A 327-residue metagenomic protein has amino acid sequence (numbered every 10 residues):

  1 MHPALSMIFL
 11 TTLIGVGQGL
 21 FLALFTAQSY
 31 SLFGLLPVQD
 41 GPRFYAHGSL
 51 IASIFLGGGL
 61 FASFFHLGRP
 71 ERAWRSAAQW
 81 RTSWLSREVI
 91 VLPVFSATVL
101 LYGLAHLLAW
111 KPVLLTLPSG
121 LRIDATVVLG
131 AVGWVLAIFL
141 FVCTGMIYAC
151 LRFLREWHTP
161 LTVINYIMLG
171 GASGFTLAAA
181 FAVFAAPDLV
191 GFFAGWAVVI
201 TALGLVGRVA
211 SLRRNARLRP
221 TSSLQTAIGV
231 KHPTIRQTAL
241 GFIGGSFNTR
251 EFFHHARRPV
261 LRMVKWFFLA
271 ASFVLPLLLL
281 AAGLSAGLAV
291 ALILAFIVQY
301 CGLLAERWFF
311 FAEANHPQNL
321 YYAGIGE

Functional and structural regions predicted by a protein language model:
M1, R69-R72, G120: Juxtamembrane loop-helix boundary motifs flanking transmembrane segments in multi-pass membrane proteins
M1-G58, Y300, A312-E313: N-terminal signal-anchor module of multipass membrane proteins
T11-V16, L32, Q79-W84, V89-L303: Long, contiguous internal "core" modules enriched in hydrophobic/ aromatic residues
G34, L218-T221, E313-L320: Structured alpha-helical bundle/scaffold domains in large eukaryotic membrane-trafficking regulators
P37-V38, P42-T98: Membrane helical hairpin/interfacial module
A73-R75, G283, A314: Short hydrophobic alpha-helical segments that form membrane-spanning helices or hydrophobic packing faces of helical
A291-E327: C-terminal structured interaction module
